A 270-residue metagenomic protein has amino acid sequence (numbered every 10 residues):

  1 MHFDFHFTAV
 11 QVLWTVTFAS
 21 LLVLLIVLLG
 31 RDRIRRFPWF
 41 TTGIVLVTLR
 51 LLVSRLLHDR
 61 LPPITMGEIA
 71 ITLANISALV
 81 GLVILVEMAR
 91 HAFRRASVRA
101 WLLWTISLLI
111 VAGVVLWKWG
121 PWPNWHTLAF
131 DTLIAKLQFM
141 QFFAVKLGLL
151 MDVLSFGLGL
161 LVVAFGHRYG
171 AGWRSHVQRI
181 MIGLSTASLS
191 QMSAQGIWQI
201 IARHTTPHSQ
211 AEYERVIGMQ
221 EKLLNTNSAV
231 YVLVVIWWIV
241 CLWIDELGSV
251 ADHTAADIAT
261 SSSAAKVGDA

Functional and structural regions predicted by a protein language model:
M1-A19: Hydrophobic transmembrane alpha-helical segments in integral membrane proteins
H2-T8, M66-I76, A135-L150, E214-N225: Short aromatic-rich membrane-water interface segments that cap or initiate transmembrane helices in multi-pass membrane
F3-D4, L24-I34, L56-L61: Short, hydrophobic transmembrane alpha-helix segments
L21-L29, P62, L73-F130, L160-A164 (+1 more regions): Internal transmembrane alpha-helix with an interfacial aromatic "cap," most often the third helix
D32-G43, R99-W104, R174-L184: Membrane-interfacial loop-to-transmembrane alpha-helix junctions, especially the N-terminal start
W39-L57, S77, L184-Q199: Hydrophobic alpha-helical transmembrane segments of multi-pass membrane proteins
L49-I71, I197-H208: Helix-loop junctions on the outward
L82, L161-A270: C-terminal transmembrane-bundle signature of multipass membrane proteins, characterized by strong activation on
